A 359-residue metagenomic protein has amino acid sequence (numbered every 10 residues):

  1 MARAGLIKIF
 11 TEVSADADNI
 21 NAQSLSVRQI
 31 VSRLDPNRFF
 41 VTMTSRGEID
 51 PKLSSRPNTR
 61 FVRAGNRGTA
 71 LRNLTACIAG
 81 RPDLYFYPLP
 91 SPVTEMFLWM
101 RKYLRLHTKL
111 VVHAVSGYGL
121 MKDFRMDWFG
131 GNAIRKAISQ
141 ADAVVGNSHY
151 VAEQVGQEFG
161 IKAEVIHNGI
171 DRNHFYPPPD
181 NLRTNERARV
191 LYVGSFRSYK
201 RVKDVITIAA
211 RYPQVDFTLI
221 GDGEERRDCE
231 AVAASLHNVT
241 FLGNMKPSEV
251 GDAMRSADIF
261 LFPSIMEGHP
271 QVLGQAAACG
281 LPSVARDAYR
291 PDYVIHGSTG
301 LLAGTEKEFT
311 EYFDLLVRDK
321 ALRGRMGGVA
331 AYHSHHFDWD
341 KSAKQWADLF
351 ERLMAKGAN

Functional and structural regions predicted by a protein language model:
T75, Y103, D127-V144: Membrane-proximal helix-turn-helix segments that form the acceptor-binding/catalytic region of lipid-linked
K109, Y118-K136, R172: Nucleotide-sugar donor phosphate/pyrophosphate-binding loop at the beta->alpha transition of glycosyltransferases
K122, I170-E186, E249, G357: Acidic anion/phosphate-binding donor-loop and adjacent secondary structure in glycosyltransferase catalytic cores
Y150, G169: Carbohydrate-associated surface elements
N244-M245, D252-A257: Short alpha-helical donor nucleotide-sugar binding micro-motif in glycosyltransferases
I265: Aromatic "clamp/platform" in nucleotide-sugar-dependent glycosyltransferases that forms part of the donor/acceptor
P282-A285: Short hydrophobic beta-strand element within catalytic cores of glycosyltransferases and related nucleotide-activated
H296-K307, L315-K320: Conserved acidic donor-binding segment of nucleotide-sugar-dependent glycosyltransferases
